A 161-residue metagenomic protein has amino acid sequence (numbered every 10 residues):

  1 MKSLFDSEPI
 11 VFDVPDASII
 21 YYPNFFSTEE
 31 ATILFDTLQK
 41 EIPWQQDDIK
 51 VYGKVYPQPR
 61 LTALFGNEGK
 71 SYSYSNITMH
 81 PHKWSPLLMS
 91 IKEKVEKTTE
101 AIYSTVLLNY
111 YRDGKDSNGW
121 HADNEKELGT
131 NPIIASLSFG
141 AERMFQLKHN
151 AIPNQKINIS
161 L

Functional and structural regions predicted by a protein language model:
M1-L161: Non-heme Fe(II) oxygenase metal-center motifs and adjacent flexible, charged/small-residue loops
